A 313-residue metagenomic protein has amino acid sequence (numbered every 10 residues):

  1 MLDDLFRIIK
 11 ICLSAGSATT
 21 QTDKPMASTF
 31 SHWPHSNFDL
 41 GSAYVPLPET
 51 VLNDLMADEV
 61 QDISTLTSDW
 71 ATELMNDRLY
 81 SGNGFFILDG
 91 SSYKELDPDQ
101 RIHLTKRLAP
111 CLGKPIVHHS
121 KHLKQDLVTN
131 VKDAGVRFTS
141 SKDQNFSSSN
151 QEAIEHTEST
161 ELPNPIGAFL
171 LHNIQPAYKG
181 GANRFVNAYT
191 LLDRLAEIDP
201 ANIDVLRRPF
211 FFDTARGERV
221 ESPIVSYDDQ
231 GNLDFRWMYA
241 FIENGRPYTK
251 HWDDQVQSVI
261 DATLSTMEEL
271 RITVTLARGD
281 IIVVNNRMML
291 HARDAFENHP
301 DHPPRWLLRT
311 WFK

Functional and structural regions predicted by a protein language model:
F6-M75, L79-F86, K94-E95, D126-K313: Active-site environment of non-heme Fe oxygenases that use a 2-His-1-carboxylate facial triad
S81-V128: Long, mid-chain structured domain cores
